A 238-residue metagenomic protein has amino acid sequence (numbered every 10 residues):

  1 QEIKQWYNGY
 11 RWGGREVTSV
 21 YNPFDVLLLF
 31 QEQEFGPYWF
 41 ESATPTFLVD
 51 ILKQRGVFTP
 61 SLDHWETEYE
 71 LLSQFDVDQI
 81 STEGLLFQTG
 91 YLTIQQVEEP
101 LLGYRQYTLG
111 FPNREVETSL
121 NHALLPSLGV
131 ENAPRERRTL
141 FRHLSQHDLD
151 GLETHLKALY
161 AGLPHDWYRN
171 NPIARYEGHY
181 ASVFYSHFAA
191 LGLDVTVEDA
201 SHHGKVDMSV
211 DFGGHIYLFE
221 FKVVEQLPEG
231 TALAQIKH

Functional and structural regions predicted by a protein language model:
Q1-L29: Amphipathic alpha-helical segments of the small helical/lid subdomains adjacent to P-loop NTPase cores
Y21-H238: Extended alpha-helical interface modules used as scaffolds for assembling large macromolecular complexes
